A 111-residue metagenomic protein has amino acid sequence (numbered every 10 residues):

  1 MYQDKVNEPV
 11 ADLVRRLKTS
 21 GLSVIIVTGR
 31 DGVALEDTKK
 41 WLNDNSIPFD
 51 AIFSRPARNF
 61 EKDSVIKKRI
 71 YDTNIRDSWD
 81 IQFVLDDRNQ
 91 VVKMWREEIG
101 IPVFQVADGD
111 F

Functional and structural regions predicted by a protein language model:
M1-I25, G32-D37, V65: Short, acidic loop-to-helix structural element flanking the phosphoryl-transfer center in phosphate-processing enzymes
A11-L17, N74, D87, A107: Flexible, surface-exposed loop/gating regions in the mature catalytic domains of secreted/periplasmic hydrolases
K18, N43, R96-E97: Anion (oxyanion) recognition and catalysis
L22, I47, G100-I101: Short phosphate-binding/catalytic loops that engage adenosine nucleotides
I25-T28, F83: Short catalytic-loop micro-motif centered on adjacent basic/acidic residues
G32-I81: Substrate-recognition "cap/lid" segment bordering the active-site pocket of phosphatases
Y71, W79-F111: Acidic, Mg2+-coordinating phosphoryl-transfer loop and its flanking beta/alpha structural elements, shared across
